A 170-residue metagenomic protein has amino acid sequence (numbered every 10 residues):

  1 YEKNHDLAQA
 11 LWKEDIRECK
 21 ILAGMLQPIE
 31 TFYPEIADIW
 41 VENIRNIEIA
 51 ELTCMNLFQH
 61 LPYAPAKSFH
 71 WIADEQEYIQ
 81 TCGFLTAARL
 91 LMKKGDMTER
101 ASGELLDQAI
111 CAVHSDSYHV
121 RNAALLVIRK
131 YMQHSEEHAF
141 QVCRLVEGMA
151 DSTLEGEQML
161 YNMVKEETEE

Functional and structural regions predicted by a protein language model:
Y1-E170: Alpha-helical scaffold domains
